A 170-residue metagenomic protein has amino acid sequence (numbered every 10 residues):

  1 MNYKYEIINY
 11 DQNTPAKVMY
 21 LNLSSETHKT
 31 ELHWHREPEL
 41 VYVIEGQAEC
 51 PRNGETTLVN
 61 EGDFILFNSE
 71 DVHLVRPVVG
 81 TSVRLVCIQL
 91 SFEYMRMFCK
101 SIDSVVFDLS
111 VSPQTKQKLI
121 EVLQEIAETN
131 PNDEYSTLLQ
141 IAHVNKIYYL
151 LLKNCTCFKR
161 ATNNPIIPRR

Functional and structural regions predicted by a protein language model:
M1-N60: Generic protein-terminus/edge-of-domain signal
N22-S25, E70, T129: Short gly/ser/thr-rich secondary-structure transition/capping motifs
L32, S136, P168: Residue-level marker of regulatory loop/turn positions in helix-turn-helix DNA-binding domains and in histidine
V59-V72: Conserved metal-binding segment of the jelly-roll/cupin
E70-Y94: Ligand-binding loop in jelly-roll beta-barrel domains
S91-V105: Conserved segment of winged-helix/HTH DNA-binding domains
S101-K159: Amphipathic alpha-helical segments enriched in hydrophobic/aromatic residues interleaved with Lys/Arg
A161-R170: DNA-binding recognition helix and immediately preceding turn/loop of helix-turn-helix/winged-helix domains
